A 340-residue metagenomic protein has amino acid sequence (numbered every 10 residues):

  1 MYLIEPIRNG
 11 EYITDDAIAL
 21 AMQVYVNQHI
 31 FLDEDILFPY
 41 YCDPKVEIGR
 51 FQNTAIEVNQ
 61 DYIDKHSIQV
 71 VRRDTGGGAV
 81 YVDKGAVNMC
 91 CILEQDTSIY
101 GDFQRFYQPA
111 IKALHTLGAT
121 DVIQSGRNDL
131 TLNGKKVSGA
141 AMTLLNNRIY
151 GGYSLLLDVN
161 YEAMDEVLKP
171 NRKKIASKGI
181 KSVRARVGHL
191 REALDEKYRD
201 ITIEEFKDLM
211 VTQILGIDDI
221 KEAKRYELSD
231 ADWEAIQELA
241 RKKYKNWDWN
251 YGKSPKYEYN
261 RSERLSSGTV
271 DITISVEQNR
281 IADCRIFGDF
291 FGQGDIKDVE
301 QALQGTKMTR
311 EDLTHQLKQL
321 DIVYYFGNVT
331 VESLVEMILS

Functional and structural regions predicted by a protein language model:
M1-G101: N-terminal lobe of the biotin/lipoate ligase/transferase fold
N88-V137, A141, S154: A generic, well-ordered mixed alpha/beta core segment in the N-terminal half of proteins
G118-S125, I217-D232, R310-T314, F326-N328: Flexible, glycine/charged-enriched surface loops at secondary-structure junctions
D121-G126, L130-A185: Internal, well-ordered alpha/beta segment that forms a basic, Gly-enriched binding/recognition surface
A141-T143, L155-L157, E263, V270-G288: Short beta-strand elements
A163-D165, K174-R225: A conserved active-site cap/scaffold subdomain adjacent to cofactor or substrate pockets
V187-L190, R280-S340: Active-site- and interface-proximal helix/loop "cap" or "latch" segments in soluble metabolic and energy-transducing
A231-E277: Structured beta-strand/loop patches that form or line metal/cofactor-binding pockets in enzymes
